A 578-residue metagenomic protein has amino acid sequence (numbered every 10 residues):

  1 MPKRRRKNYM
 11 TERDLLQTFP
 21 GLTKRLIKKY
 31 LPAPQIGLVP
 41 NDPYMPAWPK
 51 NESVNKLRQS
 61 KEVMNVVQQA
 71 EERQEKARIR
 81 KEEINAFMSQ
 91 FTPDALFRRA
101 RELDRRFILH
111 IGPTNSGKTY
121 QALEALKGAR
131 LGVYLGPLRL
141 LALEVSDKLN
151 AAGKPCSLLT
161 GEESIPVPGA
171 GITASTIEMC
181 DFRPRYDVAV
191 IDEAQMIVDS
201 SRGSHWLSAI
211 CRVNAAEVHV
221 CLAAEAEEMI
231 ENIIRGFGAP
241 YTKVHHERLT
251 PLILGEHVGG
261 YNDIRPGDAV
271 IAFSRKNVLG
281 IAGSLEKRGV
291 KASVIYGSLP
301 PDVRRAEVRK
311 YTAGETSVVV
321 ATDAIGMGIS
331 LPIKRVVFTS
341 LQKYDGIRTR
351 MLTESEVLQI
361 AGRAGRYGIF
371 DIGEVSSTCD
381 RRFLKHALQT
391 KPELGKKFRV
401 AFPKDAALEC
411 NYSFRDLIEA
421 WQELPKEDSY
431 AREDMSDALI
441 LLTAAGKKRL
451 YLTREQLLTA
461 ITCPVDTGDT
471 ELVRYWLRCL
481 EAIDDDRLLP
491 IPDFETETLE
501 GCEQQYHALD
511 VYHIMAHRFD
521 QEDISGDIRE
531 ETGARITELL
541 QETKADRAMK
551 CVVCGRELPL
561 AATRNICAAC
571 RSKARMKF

Functional and structural regions predicted by a protein language model:
M1-L38, A70-F87, K404-F578: Non-catalytic terminal extensions of ATP-dependent helicases
L31-E62: Short helix-start
S116, Y120-L123, G128-A151, A226: Conserved Walker A/P-loop ATP-binding site and its immediately adjacent core in helicase/helicase-like ATPase domains
L131-A142, H219-C221, E227, D263-R288 (+2 more regions): Conserved strand-helix element at the start of the C-terminal RecA-like helicase core
L149-R185: Inter-Walker segment of RecA-like/P-loop motor cores
L158, S164-V167, G280, K291-V294 (+1 more regions): Conserved helicase ATPase core of P-loop NTP-dependent helicases/translocases
Q195-E247: Post-DEXD/H (motif II) to motif III coupling segment of the RecA-like Helicase ATP-binding lobe
E225, L331, R335-K391: Conserved segment of the helicase C-terminal RecA-like domain
